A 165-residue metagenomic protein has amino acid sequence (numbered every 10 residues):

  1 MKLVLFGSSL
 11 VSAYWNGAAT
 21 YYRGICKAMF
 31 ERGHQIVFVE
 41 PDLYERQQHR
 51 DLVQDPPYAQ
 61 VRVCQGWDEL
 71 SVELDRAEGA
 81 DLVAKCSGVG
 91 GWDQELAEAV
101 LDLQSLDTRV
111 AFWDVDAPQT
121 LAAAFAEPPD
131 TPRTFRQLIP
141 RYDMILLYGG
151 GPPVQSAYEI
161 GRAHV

Functional and structural regions predicted by a protein language model:
M1-W15: Nucleotide-activated donor-dependent transferases that construct or modify glycoconjugates
G7, R23-K27, R32, V37-G161: Extended catalytic core of nucleotide-activated donor transferases of GT-like folds
N16-R23: Short amphipathic alpha-helical segment that frequently serves as the phosphate-/nucleotide-binding helix
A163-V165: Conserved small/polar residues in nucleotide/adenosyl-binding loops
